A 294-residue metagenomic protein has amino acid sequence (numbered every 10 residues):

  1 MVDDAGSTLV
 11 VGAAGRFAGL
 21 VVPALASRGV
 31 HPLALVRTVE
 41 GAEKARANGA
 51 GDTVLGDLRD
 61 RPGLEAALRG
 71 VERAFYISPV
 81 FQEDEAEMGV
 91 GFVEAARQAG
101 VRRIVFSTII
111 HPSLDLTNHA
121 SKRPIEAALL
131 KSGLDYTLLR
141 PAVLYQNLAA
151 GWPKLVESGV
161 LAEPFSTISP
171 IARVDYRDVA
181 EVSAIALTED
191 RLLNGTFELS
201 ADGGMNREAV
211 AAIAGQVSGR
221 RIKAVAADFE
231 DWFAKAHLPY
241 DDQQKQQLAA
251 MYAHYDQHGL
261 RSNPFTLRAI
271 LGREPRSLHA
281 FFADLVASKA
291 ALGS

Functional and structural regions predicted by a protein language model:
V2, E230-S294: A hydrophobic C-terminal alpha-helical subdomain
V2-A45, R59-P62, A66-V71, V80-E87 (+6 more regions): Oxidoreductase cofactor-interface core, primarily capturing Rossmann-like NAD(P)-dependent enzymes
L9, V54, L271: Conserved Rossmann-like nucleotide-binding pocket used by diverse enzymes that bind dinucleotide cofactors
G49-L55: Active-site regions of enzymes building and remodeling cell-envelope glycoconjugates
G51, R73, T188, G219 (+1 more regions): Residue-level marker of structural boundaries
L55-G56, A227: Cofactor-binding loops of NAD(P)H-dependent oxidoreductases, dominated by short-chain dehydrogenase/reductases
